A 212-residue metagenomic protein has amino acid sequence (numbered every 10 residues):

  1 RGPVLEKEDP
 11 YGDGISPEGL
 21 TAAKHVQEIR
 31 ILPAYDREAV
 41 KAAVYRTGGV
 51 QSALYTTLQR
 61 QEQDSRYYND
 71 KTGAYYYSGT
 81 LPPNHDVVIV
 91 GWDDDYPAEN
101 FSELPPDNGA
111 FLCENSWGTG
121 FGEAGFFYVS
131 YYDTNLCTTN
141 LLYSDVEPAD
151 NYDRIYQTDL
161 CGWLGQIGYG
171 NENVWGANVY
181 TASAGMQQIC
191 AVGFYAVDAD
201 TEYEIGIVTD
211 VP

Functional and structural regions predicted by a protein language model:
R1-E114, G118-D198: Predominantly the structural core of cysteine protease catalytic domains
D198-P212: Aromatic- and Gly/Pro-enriched, solvent-exposed loop/edge beta-strand patches characteristic of beta-rich domains
